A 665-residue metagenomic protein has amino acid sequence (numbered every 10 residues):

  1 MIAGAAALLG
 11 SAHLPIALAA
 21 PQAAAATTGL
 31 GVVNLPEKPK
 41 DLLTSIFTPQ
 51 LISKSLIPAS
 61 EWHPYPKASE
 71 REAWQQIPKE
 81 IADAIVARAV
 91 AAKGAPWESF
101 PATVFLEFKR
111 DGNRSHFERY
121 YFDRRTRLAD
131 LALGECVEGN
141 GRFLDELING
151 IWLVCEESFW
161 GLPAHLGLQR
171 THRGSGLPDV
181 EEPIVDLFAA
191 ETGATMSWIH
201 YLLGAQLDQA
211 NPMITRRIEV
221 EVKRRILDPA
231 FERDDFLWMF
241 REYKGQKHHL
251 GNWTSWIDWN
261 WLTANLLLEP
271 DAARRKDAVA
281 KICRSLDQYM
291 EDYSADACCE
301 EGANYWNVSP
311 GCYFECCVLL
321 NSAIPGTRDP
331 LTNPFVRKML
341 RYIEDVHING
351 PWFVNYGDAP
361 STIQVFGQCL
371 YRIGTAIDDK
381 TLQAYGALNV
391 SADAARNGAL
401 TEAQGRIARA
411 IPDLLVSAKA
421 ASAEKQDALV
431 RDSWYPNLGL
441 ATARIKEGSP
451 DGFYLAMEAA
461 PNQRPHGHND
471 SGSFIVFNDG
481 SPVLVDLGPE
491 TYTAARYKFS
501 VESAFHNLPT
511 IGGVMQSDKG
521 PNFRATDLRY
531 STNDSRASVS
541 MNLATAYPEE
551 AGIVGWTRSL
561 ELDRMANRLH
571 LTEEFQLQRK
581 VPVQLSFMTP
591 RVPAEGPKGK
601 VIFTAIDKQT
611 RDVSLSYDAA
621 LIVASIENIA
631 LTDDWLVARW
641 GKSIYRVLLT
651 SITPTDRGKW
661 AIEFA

Functional and structural regions predicted by a protein language model:
M1-P21: N-terminal export signals
L14-L42: C-terminal segment of N-terminal export signals and the immediately downstream linker at the start of the mature
A25, G29, L166-Q169, A190 (+2 more regions): CBM-like, beta-strand-rich accessory domains located in the C-terminal region of large, secreted polysaccharide-active
W62, D111-R124, C136, H172-A189 (+5 more regions): Solvent-exposed loop and edge beta-strand segments that line ligand/cofactor-binding and catalytic clefts
A89-F100, L147-H165, I214-E242, D277-A297 (+2 more regions): Long, well-ordered core segments of solenoidal/helical folds
E135-I148, I199-K223, N265-A280, L320-V336 (+2 more regions): Structural helix-adjacent loops and short alpha-helical linkers that scaffold large soluble proteins
G176-G302, E315, L415-K425: Active-site lining segments of carbohydrate-active enzymes
P310-L484, D534, P654: Carbohydrate-active enzyme catalytic cores, enriched for enzymes that act on polyanionic acidic polysaccharides
